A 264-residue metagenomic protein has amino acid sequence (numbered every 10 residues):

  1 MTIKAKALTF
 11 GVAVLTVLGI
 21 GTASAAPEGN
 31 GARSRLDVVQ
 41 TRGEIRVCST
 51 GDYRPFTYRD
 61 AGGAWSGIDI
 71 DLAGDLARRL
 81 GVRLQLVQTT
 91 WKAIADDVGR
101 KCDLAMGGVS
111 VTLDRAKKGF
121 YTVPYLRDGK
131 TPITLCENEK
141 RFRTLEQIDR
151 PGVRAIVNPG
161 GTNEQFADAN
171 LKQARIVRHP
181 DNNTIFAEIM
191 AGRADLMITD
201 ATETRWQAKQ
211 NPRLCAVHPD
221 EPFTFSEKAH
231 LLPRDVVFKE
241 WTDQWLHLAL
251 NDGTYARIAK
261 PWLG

Functional and structural regions predicted by a protein language model:
A26-G108, K117, P261: Extracytoplasmic small-molecule ligand-binding "clamshell" domains of the periplasmic binding protein/Venus flytrap
A26-N30, D71-R79, C136-E139, E146 (+3 more regions): Extended ligand-binding regions for polar small-molecule ligands
C48-Y53, V87-K92, K101-T112, L135 (+4 more regions): Beta->alpha turn/N-cap motifs
T57-A61, A73-V82, T144-P151, T162-P180 (+2 more regions): Ligand-binding cleft/hinge of the Venus flytrap
I70, Q85-D96, V177-A191, S226: Short helix-initiation/N-cap motifs at beta->coil->alpha
V82-A93, V109-E164, D168-N170: A conserved helix-loop-strand patch within extracytoplasmic ligand-binding domains of the periplasmic binding
K92-D96, V109-K117, F166-A169, A187-T224: A ligand-binding cleft/hinge motif common to bilobed small-molecule-binding domains
R127-T131, A201, R205-H247, G264: Periplasmic-binding protein-like
